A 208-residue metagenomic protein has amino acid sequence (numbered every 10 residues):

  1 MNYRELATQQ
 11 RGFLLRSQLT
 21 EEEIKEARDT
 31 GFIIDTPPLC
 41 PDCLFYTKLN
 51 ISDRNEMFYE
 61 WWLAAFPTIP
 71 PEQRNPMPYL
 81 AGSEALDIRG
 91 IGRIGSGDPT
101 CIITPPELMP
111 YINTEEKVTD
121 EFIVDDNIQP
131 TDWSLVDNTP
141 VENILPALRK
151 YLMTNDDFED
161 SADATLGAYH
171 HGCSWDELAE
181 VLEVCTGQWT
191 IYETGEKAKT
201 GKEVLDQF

Functional and structural regions predicted by a protein language model:
M1-L145, K150-E196, Q207: Short gly/ser-rich loop at a beta-strand->alpha-helix junction or flexible surface loop bordering the NTP-binding
